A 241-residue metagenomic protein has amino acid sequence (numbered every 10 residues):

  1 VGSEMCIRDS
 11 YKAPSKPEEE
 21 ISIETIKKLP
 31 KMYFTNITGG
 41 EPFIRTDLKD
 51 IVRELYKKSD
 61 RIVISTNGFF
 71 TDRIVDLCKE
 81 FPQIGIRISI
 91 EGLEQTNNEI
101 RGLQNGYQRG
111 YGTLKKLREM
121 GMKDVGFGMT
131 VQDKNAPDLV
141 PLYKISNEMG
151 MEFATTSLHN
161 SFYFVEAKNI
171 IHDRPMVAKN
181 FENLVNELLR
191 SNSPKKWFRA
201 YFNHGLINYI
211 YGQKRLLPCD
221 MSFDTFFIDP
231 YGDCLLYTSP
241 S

Functional and structural regions predicted by a protein language model:
V1, N36-T38, G126, A154: Conserved Rossmann-like nucleotide-binding pocket used by diverse enzymes that bind dinucleotide cofactors
V1, T38-G39, N67, E91 (+2 more regions): Short glycine-rich loop/turn motifs that provide flexible caps or phosphate-binding loops at active sites
V1-D9, C234-S241: Residue-level detector of conserved catalytic or cofactor/ligand-binding positions in enzyme active sites
S3-E4, R8-I84, F162, V177-N180 (+1 more regions): Conserved alpha-helical substructure of the radical SAM core
K16-I21, E54, K58, E80 (+2 more regions): Radical SAM enzyme [4Fe-4S]-AdoMet core and its adjacent flexible, acidic and glycine-rich loops/tails across
